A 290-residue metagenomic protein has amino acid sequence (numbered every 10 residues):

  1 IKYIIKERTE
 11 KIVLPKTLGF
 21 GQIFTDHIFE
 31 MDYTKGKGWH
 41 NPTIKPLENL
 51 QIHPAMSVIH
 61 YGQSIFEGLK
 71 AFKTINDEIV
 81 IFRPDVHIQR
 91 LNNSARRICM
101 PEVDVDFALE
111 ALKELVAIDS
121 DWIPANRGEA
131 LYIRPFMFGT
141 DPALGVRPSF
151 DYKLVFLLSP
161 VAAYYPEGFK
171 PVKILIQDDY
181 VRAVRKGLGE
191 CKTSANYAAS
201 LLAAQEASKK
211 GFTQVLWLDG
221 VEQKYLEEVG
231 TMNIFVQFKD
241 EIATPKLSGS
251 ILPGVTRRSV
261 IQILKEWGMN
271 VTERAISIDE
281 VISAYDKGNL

Functional and structural regions predicted by a protein language model:
I1-L115, F136, A143-L290: Helix-start/capping segments and mature chain N-termini
V105-F107, L115-G128: Charged, gly/pro-rich active-site loop segments
P124-R134, F138: Extended, Lys/Arg-enriched charged tracts that mediate electrostatic binding to polyanionic substrates
